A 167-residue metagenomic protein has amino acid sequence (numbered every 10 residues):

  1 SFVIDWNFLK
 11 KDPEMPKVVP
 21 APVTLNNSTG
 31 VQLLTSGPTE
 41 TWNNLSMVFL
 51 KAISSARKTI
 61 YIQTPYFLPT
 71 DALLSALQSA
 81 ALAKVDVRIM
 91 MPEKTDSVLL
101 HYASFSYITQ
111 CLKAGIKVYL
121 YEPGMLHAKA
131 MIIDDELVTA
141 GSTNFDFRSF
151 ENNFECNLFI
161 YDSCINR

Functional and structural regions predicted by a protein language model:
S1-R167: Charged, low-complexity intrinsically disordered terminal segments
